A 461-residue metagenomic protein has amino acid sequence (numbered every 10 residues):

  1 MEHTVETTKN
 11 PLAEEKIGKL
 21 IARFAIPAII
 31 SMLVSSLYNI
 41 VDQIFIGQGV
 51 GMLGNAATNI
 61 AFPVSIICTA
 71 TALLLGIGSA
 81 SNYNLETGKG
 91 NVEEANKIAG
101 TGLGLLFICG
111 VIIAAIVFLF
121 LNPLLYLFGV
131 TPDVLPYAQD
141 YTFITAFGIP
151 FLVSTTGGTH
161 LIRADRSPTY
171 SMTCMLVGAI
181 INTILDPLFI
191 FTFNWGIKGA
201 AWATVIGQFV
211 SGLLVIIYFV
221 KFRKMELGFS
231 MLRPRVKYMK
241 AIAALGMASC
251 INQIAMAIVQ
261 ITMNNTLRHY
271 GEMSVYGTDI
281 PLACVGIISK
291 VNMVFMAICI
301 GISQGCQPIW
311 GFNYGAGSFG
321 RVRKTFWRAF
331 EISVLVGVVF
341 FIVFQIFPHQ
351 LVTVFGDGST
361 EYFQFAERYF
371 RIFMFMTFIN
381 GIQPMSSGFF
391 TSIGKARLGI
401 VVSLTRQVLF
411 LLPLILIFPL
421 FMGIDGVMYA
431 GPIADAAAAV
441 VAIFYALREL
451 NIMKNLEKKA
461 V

Functional and structural regions predicted by a protein language model:
M1-A25, Y83-P150, T192-M247, W310-F375 (+1 more regions): Short alpha-helical transmembrane segments in multi-pass integral membrane proteins
E14, G18-L37, V41, V64-T71 (+6 more regions): Residue-level signal for short hydrophobic patches within transmembrane helices of multi-pass membrane transporters
R23-D42, I144, G178, G207-S211 (+1 more regions): Transmembrane helical elements of multi-pass membrane transporters/channels
A28, M32, I44, S81 (+15 more regions): Transmembrane alpha-helix boundary and packing residues in multipass membrane permease domains and related
L37-N55, L125-P132, L188-W195, A257-I287 (+4 more regions): Helix-terminus/linker motif at the lipid-water interface of multi-pass membrane proteins
M52-P63, A138, T142, A201 (+2 more regions): Small-residue hotspots at the loop-to-helix junctions and early N-terminal turns of transmembrane alpha-helices
N55-A115, L152-S171, C284-P348, N380-G394 (+1 more regions): Small-residue-rich hydrophobic transmembrane alpha-helices
G76, T145-R163, S171-N182, A200-L213 (+4 more regions): Short runs within selected transmembrane alpha-helices of multi-pass transporters and secretion channels
